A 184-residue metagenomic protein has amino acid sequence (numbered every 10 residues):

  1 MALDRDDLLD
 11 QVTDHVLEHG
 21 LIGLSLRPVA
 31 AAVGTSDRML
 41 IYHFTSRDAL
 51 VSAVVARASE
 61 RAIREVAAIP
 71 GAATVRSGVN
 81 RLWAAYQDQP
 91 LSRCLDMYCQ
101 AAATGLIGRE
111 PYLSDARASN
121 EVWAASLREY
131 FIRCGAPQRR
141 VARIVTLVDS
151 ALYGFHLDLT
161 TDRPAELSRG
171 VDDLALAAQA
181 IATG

Functional and structural regions predicted by a protein language model:
M1-L3: N-terminal intrinsically disordered/low-complexity leader segments
D7, Q11, H15-A49, A53: Helix-turn-helix
Q11-H19, R64-E65, M97-T104, A151-D158: Solvent-exposed, amphipathic alpha-helical segments
T45-A49, A53, P70, A103-E110 (+1 more regions): Residues in soluble alpha-helical coiled-coils and helical-bundle/repeat scaffolds
A53, R64-L95, I144-V148: Hydrophobic alpha-helical connector segments
S59-E60: Generic helix N-cap/helix-start motif at coil->alpha-helix transitions
N80-R128: Short secondary-structure transition hinges
S92, R109-A118, I132-G184: Hydrophobic/aromatic-rich alpha-helical bundle segments in the mid-to-C-terminal region
